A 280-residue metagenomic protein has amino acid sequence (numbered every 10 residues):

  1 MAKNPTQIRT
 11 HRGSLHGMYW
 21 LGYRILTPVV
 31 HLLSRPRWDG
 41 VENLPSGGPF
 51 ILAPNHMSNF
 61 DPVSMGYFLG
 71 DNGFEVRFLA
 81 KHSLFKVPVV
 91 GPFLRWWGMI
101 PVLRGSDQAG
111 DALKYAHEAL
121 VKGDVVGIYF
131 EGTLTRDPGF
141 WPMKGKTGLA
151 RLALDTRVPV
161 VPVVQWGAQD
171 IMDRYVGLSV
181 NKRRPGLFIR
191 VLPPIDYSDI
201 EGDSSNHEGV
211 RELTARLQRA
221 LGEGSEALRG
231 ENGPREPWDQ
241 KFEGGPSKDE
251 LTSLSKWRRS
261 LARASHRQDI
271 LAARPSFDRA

Functional and structural regions predicted by a protein language model:
A2-G40, P88-W97: A transmembrane-helix-recognition feature enriched in membrane-embedded lipid enzymes and envelope glyco-/phospholipid
A2-M18, G110-A280: Non-catalytic C-terminal accessory region of glycerolipid acyltransferases and related lyso-lipid remodeling enzymes
L26, W96-L103, G132-R136: Short, basic, glycine/proline-bearing loop/turn elements
H31, S46-S106: Catalytic core of membrane glycerolipid acyltransferases/transacylases, capturing the structured, soluble-facing
S34, S83, S106-G110, P142-M143: A conditional alpha-helix N-cap/helix-loop micro-motif detector
P36-G40, S64-M65, L113-Y115, Y175-G177: A generic local structural motif
G40, A80-K81, G98, Y129-F130 (+1 more regions): A secondary-structure boundary/capping signal
V41-P45: Glycine-rich helix-loop-beta junction characteristic of Rossmann-like nucleotide cofactor-binding loops
